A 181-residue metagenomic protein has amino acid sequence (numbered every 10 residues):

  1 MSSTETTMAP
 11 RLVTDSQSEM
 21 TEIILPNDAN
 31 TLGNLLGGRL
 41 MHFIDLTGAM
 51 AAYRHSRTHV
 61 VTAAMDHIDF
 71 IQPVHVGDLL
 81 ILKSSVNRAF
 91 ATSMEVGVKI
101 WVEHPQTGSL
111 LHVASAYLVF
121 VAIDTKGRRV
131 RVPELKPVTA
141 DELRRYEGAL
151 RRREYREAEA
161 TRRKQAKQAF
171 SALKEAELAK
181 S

Functional and structural regions predicted by a protein language model:
S3, M8-M20, H75-V76, N87-S181: HotDog/MaoC-like acyl-thioester-processing domains
T7, L12-D15, L35, L46-K83 (+3 more regions): Hydrophobic beta-strand-centered segment that forms part of the acyl-chain substrate-binding groove
I23-A29: A short small-residue
A29-F43, E175-S181: A conserved, well-ordered hydrophobic junction motif at loop->secondary-structure transitions
F43-T47, P137: Residue-level detector of alpha-helical segments with a strong bias toward transmembrane helices and their helix-loop
